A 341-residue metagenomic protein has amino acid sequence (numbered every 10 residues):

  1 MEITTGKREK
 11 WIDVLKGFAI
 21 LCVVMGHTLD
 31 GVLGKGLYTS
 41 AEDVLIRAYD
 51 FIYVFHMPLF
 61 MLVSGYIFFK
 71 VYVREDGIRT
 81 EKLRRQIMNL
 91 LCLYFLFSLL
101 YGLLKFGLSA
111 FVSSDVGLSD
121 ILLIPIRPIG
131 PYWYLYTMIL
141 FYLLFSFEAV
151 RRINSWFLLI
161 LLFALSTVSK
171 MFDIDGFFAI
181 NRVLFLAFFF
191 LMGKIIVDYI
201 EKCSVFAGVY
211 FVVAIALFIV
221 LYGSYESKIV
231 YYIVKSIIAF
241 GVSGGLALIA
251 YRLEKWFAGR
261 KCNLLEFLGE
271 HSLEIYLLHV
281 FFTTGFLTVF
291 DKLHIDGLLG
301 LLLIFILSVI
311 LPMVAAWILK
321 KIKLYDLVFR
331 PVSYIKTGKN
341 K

Functional and structural regions predicted by a protein language model:
M1-A164, R260, K292-K341: Membrane-cytosol interface segments of multi-pass membrane proteins, especially ER/Golgi lipid-handling enzymes
L21-T28, S98-L99, I160-I174, V212-E226 (+2 more regions): Aromatic-anchored segments of alpha-helical transmembrane domains
L33-G36, G107-F111, V168-D175, V220-I229 (+1 more regions): Juxtamembrane "helix-exit" motif on the non-cytosolic side of transmembrane helices
L45-M57, L122-Y136, K170-F189, L221-G245: Interfacial loop-to-helix transition and helix-capping segments at the boundaries of transmembrane helices
Y66-K70, F141, F145-A149, L186-K202 (+4 more regions): Hydrophobic transmembrane alpha-helices
L93-L96, F189-L191, F240, L273-L277 (+1 more regions): Small-residue-rich segments of transmembrane alpha-helices in multi-pass membrane proteins, especially helix faces
R151-L161, I195-I219: Hydrophobic alpha-helical segments of polytopic membrane proteins
C203-E266, H271, F281-T284, V289 (+1 more regions): Alpha-helical transmembrane segments and terminal signal-anchor/GPI-anchor hydrophobic tails, characterized by long
